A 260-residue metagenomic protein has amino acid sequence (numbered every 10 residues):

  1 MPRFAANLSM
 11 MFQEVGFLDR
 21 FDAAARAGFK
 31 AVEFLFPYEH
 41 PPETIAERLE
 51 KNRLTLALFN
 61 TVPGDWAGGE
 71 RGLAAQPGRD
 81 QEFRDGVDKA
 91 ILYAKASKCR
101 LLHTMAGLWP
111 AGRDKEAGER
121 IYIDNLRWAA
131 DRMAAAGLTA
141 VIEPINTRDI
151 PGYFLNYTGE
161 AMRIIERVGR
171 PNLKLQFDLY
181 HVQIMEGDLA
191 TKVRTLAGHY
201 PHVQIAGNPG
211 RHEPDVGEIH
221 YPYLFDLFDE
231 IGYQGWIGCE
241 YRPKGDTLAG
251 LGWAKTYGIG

Functional and structural regions predicted by a protein language model:
M1-G28, Y38, K89, K98-R100 (+2 more regions): Histidine-acidic metal/acid-base catalytic patches
M1-S9, L58-L73, A106-P110, I145: N-terminal small/glycine-rich loop or linker at the start of catalytic domains across soluble metabolic enzymes
F29, L54, L138, Y233: Short phosphate-binding/catalytic loops that engage adenosine nucleotides
E33, A57-N60, H103, V141 (+2 more regions): Conserved beta-strand positions in the central sheet of alpha/beta enzyme cores
E33-N52, N60, A106-D114, D149 (+1 more regions): Glycine-rich, proline-tolerant flexible connector loops at the mouths of alpha/beta enzymes
Y38-L56, G86-S97, I123-A134, A190-T195: Short amphipathic alpha-helices and their capping/turn segments at secondary-structure boundaries
E43-E47, G69-G72, D114-A117, Y153-L155 (+2 more regions): Short secondary-structure transition/capping segments
L73-K174: Active-site acidic/histidine proton-transfer and metal-coordination neighborhood in alpha/beta enzyme cores
